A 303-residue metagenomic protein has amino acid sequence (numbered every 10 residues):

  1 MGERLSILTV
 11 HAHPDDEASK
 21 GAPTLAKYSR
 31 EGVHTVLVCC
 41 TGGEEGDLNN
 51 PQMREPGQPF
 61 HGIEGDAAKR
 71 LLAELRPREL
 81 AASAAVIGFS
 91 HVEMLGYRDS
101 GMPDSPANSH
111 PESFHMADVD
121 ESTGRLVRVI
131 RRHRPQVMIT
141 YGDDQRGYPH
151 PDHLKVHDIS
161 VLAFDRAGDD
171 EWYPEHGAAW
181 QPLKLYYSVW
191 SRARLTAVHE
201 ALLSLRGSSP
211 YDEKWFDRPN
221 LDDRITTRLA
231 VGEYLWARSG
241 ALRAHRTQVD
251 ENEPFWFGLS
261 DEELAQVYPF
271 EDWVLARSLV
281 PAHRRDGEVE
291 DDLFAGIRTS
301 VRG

Functional and structural regions predicted by a protein language model:
M1-H133, V274, A282-H283: Active-site rim/loop-helix segments in enzyme catalytic domains that contact anionic ligands
M1-L8, S105-N108, E112-G303: Metal-dependent de-N-acetylase/amidase catalytic core
